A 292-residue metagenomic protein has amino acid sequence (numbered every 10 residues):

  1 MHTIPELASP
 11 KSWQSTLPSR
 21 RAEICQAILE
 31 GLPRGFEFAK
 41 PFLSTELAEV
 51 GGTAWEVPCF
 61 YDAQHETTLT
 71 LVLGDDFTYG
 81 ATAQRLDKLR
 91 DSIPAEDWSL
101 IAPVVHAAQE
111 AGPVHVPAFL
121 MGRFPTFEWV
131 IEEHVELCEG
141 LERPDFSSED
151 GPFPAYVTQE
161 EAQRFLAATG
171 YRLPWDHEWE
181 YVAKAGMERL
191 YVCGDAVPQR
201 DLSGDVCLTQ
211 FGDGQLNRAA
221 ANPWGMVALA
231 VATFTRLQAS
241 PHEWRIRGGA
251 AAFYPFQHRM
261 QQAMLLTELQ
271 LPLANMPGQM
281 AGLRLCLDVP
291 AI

Functional and structural regions predicted by a protein language model:
M1-H177, K184-R189, Q261-I292: Extended beta-strand/loop cores of jelly-roll/beta-sandwich
V72, S148-E149, A155-L269, Q279: Functional-site microenvironments in short loops/helix caps that host divalent-cation chemistry
